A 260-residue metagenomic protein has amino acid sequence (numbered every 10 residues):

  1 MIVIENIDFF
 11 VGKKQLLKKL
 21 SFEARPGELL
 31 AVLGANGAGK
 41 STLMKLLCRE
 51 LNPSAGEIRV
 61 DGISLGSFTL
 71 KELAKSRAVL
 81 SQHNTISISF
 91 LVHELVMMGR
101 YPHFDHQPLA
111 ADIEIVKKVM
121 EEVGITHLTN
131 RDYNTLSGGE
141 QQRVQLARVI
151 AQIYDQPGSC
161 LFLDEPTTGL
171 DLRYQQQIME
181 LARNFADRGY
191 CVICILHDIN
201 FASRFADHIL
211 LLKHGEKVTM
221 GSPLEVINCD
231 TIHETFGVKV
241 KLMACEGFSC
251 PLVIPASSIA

Functional and structural regions predicted by a protein language model:
I2-I4, L17: Conserved structural motif at the start of ABC-family nucleotide-binding domains
L33-A35: The feature captures the beta-strand-to-loop junction immediately N-terminal to the Walker
C48: Helix-to-loop junction immediately C-terminal to a conserved catalytic motif
G56-S64: Conserved ABC transporter NBD signature motif
A111-L128, I150: Conserved ABC ATPase "signature" region
D132-L136, E140: Conserved ABC ATPase signature
L161-D164: Catalytic Walker B motif of ABC-type/P-loop ATPase nucleotide-binding domains
C229, T235-A260: ABC ATPase nucleotide-binding domains
